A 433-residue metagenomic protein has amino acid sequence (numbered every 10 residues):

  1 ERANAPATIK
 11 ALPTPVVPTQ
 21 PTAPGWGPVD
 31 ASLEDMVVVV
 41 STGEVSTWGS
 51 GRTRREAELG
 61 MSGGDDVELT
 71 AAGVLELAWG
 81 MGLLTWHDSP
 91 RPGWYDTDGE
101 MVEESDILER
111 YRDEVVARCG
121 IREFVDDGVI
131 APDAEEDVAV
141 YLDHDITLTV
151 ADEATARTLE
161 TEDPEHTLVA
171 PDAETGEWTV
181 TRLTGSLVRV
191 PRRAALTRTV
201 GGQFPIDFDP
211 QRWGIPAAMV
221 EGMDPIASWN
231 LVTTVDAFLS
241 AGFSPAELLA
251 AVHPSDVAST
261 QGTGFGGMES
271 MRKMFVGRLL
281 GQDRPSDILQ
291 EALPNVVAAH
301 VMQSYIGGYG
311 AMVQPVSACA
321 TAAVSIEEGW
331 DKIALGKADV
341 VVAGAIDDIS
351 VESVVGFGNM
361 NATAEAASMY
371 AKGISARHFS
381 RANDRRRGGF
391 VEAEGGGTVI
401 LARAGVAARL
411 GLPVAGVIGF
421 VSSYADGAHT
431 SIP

Functional and structural regions predicted by a protein language model:
E1-M219, A404-G419: ACP-dependent fatty acid/polyketide chain-elongation machinery
P13-P15, A134, L187-S228, G266-V276 (+2 more regions): Conserved catalytic cysteine-centered active-site region of acyl-thioester-dependent Claisen-condensing enzymes
L33-M36, H253-V257, R284, G307-A311 (+5 more regions): Short coil/turn connectors at secondary-structure junctions
V37-V38, Y370-P433: Condensing-enzyme catalytic core mediating Claisen C-C bond formation in acyl metabolism
T42-S46, T263-F265, A345-S350, G405 (+1 more regions): Glycine-rich beta-alpha junction loops
A227-D283: Hydrophobic alpha-helical hairpins/lids featuring a short glycine-rich hinge
A227-F243, P294, A298, M312-D347 (+1 more regions): Active-site-proximal alpha-helical scaffold in enzymes
